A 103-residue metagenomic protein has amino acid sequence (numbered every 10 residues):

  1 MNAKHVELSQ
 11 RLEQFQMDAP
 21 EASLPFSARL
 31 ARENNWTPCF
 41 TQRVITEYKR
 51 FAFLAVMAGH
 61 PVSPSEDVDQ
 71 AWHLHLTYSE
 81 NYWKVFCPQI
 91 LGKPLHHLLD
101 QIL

Functional and structural regions predicted by a protein language model:
M1-L103: Intrinsically disordered, low-complexity, repeat-rich regions that form long N- or C-terminal tails or large
